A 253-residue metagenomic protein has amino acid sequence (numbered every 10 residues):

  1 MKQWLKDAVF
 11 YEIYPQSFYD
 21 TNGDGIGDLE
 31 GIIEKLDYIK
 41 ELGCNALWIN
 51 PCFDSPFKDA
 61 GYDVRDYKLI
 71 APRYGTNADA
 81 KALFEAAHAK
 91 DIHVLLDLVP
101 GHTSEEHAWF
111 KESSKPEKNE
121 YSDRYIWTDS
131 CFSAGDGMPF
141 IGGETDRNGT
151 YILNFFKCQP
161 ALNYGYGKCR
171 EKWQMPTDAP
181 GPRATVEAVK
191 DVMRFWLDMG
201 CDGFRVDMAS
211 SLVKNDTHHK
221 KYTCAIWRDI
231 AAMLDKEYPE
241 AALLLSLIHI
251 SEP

Functional and structural regions predicted by a protein language model:
K2-E187, D198, A209-L247: Acidic/aromatic-lined carbohydrate-recognition and catalytic surfaces of CAZymes acting on diverse glycans
V189-C201: Structured alpha-helical segments in the cores of large, soluble enzyme domains
I248-P253: Conserved small/polar residues in nucleotide/adenosyl-binding loops
